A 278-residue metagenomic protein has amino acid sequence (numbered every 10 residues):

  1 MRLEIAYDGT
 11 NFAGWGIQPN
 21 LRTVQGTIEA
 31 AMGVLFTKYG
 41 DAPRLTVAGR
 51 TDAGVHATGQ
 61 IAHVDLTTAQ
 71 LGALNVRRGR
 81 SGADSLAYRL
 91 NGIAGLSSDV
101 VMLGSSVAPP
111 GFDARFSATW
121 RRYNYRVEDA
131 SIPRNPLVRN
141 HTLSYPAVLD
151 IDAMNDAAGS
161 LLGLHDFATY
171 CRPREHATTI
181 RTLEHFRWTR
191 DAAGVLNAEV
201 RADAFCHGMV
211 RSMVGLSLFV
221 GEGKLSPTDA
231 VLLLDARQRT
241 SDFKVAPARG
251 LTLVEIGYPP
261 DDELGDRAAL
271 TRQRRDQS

Functional and structural regions predicted by a protein language model:
M1-S278: Structured-RNA-binding interfaces characteristic of tRNA pseudouridine synthases
